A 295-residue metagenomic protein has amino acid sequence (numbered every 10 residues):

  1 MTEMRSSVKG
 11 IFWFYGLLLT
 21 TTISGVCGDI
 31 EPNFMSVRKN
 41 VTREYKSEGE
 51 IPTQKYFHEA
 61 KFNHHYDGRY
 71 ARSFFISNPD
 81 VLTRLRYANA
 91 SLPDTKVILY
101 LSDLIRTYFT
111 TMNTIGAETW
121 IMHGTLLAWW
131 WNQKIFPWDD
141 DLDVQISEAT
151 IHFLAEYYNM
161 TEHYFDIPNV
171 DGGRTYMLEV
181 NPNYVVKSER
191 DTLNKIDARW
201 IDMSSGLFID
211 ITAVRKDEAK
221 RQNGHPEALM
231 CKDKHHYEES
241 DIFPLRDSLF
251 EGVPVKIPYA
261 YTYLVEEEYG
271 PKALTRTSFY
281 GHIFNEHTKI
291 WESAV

Functional and structural regions predicted by a protein language model:
T2-R5, K9-I115, K134-W138, E148-V295: The feature captures the alpha-helical scaffold/lid subdomain characteristic of nucleotidyltransferase
G116-W131: Short gly/ser-rich loop at a beta-strand->alpha-helix junction or flexible surface loop bordering the NTP-binding
